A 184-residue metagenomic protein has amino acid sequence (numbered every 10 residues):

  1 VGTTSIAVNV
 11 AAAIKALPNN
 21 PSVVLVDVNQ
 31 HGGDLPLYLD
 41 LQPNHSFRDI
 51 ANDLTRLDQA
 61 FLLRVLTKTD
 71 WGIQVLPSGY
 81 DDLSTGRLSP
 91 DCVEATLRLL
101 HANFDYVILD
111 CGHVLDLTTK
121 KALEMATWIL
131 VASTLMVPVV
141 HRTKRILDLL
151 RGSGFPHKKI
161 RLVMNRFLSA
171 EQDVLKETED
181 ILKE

Functional and structural regions predicted by a protein language model:
V1-V23: Walker A (P-loop) phosphate-binding motif
A12, A16, L37, E124 (+1 more regions): Short, well-ordered alpha-helices that flank and scaffold nucleotide-derived cofactor binding pockets
L17-V75: Phosphate-binding loop that captures ATP/GTP phosphates
V28-N29, S78-G79, C111-G112: Fold-independent oxyanion-binding glycine-rich loops and adjacent beta-strand/coil segments at enzyme active sites
Q30-G32, Y80, F167-L168: Glycine-rich beta-alpha junction loops
R48-T55, D81-L88, M136-P138: Flexible beta-alpha connector loops of hexameric P-loop NTPases
L63, V75-D82, G86-P90: Switch/coupling sub-region of P-loop NTPases
R87, D91-E184: Conserved catalytic-core segment of NTP-binding enzymes
